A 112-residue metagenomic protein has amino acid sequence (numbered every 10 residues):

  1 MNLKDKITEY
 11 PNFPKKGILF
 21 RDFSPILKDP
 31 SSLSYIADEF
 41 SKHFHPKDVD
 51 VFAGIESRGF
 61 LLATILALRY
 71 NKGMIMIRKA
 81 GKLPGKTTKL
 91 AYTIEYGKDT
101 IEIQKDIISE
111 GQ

Functional and structural regions predicted by a protein language model:
M1-Q112: PRPP-associated nucleotide enzymes
